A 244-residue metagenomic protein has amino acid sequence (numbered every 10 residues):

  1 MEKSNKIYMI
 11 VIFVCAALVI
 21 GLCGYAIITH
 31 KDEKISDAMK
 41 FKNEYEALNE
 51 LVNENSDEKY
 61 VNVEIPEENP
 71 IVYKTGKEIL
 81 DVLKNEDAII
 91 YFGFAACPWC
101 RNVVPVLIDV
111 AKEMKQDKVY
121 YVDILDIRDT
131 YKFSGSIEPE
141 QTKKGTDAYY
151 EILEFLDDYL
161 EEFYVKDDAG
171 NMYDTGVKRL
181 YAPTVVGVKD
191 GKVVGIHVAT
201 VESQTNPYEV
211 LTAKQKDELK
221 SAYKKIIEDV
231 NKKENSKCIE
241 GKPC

Functional and structural regions predicted by a protein language model:
M1-P70, K224-C244: N-terminal targeting signals for export/organelle localization
I65-Y73, F92, Q116-K166: Thiol-based oxidoreductase modules, predominantly thioredoxin-like and allied folds used for disulfide exchange
E67-D87: A short beta-strand-turn-helix
L83-C97, L107: Short active-site neighborhood of thiol/selenol oxidoreductases, capturing the structured segment around
C97-R101, V185: The canonical Cys-X-X-Cys-His
C100-K115: Typically the conserved alpha-helix immediately C-terminal to a functionally engaged Cys/Sec in thioredoxin-like
I137-D190, V194-S203: Structural micro-motif
Y173-C244: Non-catalytic, surface beta->alpha helical segment in thiol-disulfide oxidoreductase systems
